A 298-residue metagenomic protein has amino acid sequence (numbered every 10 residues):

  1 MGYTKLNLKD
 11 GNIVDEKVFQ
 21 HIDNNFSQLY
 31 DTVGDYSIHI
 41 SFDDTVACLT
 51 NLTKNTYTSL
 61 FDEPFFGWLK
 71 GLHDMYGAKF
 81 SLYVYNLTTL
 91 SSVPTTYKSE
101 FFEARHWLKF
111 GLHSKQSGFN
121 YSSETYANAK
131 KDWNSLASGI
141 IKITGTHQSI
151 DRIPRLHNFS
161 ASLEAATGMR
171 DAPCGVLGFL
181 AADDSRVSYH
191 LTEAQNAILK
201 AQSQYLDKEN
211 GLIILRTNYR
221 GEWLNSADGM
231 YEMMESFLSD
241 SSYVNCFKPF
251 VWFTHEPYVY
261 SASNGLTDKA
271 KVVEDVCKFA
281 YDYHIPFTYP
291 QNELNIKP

Functional and structural regions predicted by a protein language model:
G2-E103, W252: Active-site beta->alpha N-cap acidic-glycine motif
N7-D10, D15, N25-F26, S92 (+2 more regions): Active-site-adjacent pocket scaffolds in enzyme catalytic domains
Y30, T53-Y57, Y121-N128, I153-N158 (+1 more regions): Conserved aromatic-histidine-acidic binding/catalytic patches
G34-S37, M75-S81, R105-K109, T146-R152 (+3 more regions): Loop/turn elements at helix/coil->beta-strand transitions in domains of secreted/extracellular proteins
N55-K70, S91-S99, A127-I140, A227-S239 (+1 more regions): Well-ordered, non-membrane alpha-helical segments in soluble/globular domains
G71-M75, E100, G139-I143, G168-G175 (+1 more regions): Alpha-helical structural signal in soluble globular domains
K79-E164, S185-R186, K248-W252, E256-V259: Metal-dependent polysaccharide deacetylase catalytic core of the NodB/CE4 family, i.e., the active-site-bearing domain
V176-A182, F250-P298: C-terminal domain-boundary segment and adjacent tail
